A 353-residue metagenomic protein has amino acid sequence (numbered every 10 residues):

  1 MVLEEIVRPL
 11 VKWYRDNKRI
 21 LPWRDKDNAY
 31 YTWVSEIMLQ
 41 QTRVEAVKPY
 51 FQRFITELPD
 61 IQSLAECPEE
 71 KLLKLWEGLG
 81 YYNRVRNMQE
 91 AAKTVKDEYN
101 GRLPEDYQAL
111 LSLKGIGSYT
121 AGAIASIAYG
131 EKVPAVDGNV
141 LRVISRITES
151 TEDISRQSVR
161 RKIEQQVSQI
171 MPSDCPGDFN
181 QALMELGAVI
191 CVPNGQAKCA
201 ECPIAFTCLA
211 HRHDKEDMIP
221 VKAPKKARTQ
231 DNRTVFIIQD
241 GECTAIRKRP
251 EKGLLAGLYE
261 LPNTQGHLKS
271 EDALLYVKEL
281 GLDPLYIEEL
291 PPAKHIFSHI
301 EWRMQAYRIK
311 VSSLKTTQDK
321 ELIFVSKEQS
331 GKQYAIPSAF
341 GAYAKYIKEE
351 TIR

Functional and structural regions predicted by a protein language model:
M1-R19, D25, A188-R353: Intrinsically disordered, low-complexity, charged terminal extensions of DNA damage-control enzymes
V2-P9, W13-A200, I204-L209, H213 (+1 more regions): Catalytic cores of DNA base-excision repair glycosylases
